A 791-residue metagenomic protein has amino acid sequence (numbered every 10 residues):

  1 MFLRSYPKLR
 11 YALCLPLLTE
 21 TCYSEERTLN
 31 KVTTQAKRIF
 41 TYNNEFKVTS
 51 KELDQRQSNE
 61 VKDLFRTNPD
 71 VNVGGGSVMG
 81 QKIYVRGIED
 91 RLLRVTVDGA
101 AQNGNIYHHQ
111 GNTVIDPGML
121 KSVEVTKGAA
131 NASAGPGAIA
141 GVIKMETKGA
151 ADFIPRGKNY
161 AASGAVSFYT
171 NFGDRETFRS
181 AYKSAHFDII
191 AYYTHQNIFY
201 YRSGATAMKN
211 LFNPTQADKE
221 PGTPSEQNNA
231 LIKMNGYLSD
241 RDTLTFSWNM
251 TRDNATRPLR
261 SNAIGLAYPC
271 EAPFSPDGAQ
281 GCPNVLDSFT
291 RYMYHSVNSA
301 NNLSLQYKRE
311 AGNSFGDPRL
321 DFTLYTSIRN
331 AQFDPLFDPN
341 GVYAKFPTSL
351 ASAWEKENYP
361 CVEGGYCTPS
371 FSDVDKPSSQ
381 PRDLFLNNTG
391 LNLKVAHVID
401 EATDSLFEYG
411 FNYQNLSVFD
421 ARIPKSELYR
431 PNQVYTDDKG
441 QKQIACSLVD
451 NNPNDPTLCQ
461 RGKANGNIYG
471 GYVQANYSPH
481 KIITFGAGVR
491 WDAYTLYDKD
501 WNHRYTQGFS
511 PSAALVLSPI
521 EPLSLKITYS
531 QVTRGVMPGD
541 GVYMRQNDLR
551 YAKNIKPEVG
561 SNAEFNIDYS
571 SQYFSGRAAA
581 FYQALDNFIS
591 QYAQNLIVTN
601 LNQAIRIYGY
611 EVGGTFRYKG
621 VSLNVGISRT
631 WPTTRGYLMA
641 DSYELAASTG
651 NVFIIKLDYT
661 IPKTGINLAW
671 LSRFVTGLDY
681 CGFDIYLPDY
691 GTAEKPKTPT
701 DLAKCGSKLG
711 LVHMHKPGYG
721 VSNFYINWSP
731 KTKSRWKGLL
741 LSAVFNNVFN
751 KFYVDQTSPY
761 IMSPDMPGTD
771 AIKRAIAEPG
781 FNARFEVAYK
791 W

Functional and structural regions predicted by a protein language model:
V61-L64, Q81-Y84, T96, G111-T113 (+3 more regions): N-terminal periplasmic accessory domains that precede and gate Gram-negative outer-membrane beta-barrel machines
A100-A129: Short acidic/polar hinge/loop motifs at secondary-structure boundaries that mediate gating or recognition
A101, R252-T256, R260-N262, T495 (+8 more regions): Surface-exposed extracellular loop regions of Gram-negative outer-membrane beta-barrel proteins, predominantly
A162, R179-H295: Periplasmic-side early beta-strands and strand-to-turn transitions of outer-membrane beta-barrels
T223-N228, N235-D240, T251-D253, Y292 (+6 more regions): Conserved C-terminal beta-signal and adjacent last beta-strands/turns of outer-membrane beta-barrel proteins
Y237-T251, S296-W501, S518, R577: Face-selective signature of the C-terminal outer-membrane beta-barrel domain
K308, D317-F337, S518-S530, K556-Y610 (+3 more regions): Membrane-embedded beta-barrel scaffold of Gram-negative outer-membrane proteins
A396, S478-F485, Y573-G576, A580-L585 (+2 more regions): Gram-negative outer-membrane beta-barrel transporters
